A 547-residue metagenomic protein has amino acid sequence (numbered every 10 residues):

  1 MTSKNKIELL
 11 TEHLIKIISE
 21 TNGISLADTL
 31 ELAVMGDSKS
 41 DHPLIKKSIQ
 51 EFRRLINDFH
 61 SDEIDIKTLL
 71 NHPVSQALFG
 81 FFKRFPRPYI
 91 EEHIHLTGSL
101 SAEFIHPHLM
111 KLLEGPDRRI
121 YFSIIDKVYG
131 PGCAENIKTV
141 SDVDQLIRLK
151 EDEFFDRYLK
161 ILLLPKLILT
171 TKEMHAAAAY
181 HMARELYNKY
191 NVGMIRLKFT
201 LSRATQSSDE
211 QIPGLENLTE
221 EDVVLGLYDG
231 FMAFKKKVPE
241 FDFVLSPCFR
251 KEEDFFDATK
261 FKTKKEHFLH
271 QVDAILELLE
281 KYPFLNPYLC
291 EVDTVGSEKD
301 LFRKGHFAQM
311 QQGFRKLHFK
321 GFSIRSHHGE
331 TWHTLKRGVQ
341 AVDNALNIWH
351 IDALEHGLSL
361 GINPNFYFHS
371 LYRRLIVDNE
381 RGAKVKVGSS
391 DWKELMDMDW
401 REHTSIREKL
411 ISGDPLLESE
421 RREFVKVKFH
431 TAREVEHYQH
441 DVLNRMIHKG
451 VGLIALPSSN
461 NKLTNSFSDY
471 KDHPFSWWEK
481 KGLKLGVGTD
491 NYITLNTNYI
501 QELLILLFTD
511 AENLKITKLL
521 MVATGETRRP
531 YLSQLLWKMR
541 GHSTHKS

Functional and structural regions predicted by a protein language model:
T2-S547: Metal-cofactor-binding active-site regions of metalloenzymes
